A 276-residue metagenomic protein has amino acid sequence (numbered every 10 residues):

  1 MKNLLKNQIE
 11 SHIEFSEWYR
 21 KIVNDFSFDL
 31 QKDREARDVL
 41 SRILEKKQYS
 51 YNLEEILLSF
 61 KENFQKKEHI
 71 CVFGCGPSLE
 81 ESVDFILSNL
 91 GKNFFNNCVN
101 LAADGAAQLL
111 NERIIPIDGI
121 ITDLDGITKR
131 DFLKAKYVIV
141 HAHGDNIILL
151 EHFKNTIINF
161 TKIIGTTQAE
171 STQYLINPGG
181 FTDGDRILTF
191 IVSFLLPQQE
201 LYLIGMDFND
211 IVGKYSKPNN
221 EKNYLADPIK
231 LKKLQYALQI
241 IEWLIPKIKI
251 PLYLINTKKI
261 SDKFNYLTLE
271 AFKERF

Functional and structural regions predicted by a protein language model:
M1-I70, C75-D84, N220-N223, L234-F276: N-terminal donor/sugar-recognition subdomains of glycan-related enzymes, prototypically the membrane-proximal stem
E62-K67, C98-V99, G105-Q198: Acidic/Gly/His-enriched mid-domain segments of enzyme catalytic cores or analogous surface patches that mediate
I70-C71, K92-N100: Short beta-strand/loop segments at the ligand-binding rim of alpha/beta enzyme cores
V72-P77, D183-G184, Q198-Y215, I229 (+1 more regions): Glycine-rich anion-binding loop/nest that anchors nucleotide
G74, E81-I86, N111-I114, K214-Y215: Short, glycine/acidic-enriched capping/hinge loops at junctions between secondary-structure elements
F85-F94, I115-I117, K154-I157, P218-E221 (+1 more regions): Short, solvent-exposed amphipathic alpha-helical segments in soluble enzyme and RNA/protein-processing domains
L87-S88, I147-L150, G184-D185, P228-Q239: Well-ordered, non-membrane alpha-helical segments in soluble/globular domains
Y215-D227: A solvent-exposed, charged loop/short amphipathic helix patch at secondary-structure junctions
